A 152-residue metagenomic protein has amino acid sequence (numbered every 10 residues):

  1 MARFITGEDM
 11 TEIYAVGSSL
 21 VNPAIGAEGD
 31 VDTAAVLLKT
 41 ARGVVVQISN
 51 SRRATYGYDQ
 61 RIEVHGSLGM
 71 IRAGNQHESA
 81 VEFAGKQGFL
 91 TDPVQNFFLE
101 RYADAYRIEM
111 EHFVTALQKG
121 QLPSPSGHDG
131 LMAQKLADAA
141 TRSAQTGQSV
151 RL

Functional and structural regions predicted by a protein language model:
M1, D9, Q60, E109-H112: Hydrophobic alpha-helical segments typical of transmembrane helices and their membrane-interface/capping positions
M1-V45, S51-Y56, H128: Rossmann-like dinucleotide-binding domain that binds NAD(P)(H)
F4-E8, S67-I71, S143: Phosphate/oxyanion-binding loops and surfaces in catalytic or ligand/nucleic-acid-binding neighborhoods
N22-E28, T40-I108: NAD(P)-dinucleotide binding in Rossmann-like oxidoreductases
D32, Y106-E109, S126, M132: An acidic site on a long C-lobe helix of protein kinase domains
A34-V36, Q60-I62, T141: Residue-level detector of beta-strand structural context in well-folded domains
A41, T115-L152: C-terminal helix-rich "cap/oligomerization" subdomain common to oxidoreductases
L68, M110, Q134-A137: Short amphipathic alpha-helical/adjacent loop interface patches that line ligand and macromolecule-binding sites
